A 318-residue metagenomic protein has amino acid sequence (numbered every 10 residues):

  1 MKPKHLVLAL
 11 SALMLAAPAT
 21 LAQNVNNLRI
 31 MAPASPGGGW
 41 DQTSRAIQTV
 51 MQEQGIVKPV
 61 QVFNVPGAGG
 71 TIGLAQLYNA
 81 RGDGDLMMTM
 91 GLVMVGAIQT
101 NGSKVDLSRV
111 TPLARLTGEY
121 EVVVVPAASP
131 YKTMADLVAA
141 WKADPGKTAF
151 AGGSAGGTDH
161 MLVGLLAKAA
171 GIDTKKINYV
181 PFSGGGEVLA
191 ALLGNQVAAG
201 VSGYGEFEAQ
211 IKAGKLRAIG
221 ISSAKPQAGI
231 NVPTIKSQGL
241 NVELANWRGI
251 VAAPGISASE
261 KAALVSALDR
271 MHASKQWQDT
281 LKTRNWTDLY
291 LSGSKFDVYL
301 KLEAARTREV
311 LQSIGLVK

Functional and structural regions predicted by a protein language model:
M1-L8: Bacterial N-terminal signal peptides that target proteins for export
A16-A19: N-terminal signal peptide c-region/cleavage motif recognized by signal peptidases
A22-R109, K147, I172-A199, D288-L291 (+1 more regions): N-terminal (or domain-start) structured segment
N24-L28, E53-Q54, Q76-D85, I98-E187 (+2 more regions): Hinge/capping helix and adjacent helix->loop/strand transition within the periplasmic-binding protein
R29-M31, M88, A151, G200 (+3 more regions): Short, well-ordered beta-strand segments
T89-G102, G164-G171, A198-V232, R308: A ligand-binding cleft/hinge motif common to bilobed small-molecule-binding domains
E206-A273, L302-A305: C-terminal lobe and pocket-closing loops of periplasmic/extracytoplasmic Venus-flytrap solute-binding proteins
T234-K236, A258-K318: An extracytoplasmic/periplasmic, membrane-proximal ligand-sensing/linker region
